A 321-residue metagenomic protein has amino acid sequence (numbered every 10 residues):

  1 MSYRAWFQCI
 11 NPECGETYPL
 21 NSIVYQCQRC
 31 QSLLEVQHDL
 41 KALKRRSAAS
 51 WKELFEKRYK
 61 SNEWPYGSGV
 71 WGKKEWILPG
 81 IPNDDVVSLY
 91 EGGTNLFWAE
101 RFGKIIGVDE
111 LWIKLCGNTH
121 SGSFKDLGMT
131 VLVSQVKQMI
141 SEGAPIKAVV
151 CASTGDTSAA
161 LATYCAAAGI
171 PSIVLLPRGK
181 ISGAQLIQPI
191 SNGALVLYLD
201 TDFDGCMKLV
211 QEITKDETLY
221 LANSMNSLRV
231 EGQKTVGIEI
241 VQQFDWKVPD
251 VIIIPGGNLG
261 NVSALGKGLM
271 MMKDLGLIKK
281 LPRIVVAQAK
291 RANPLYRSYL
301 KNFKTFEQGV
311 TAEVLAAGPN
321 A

Functional and structural regions predicted by a protein language model:
M1-A321: PLP-dependent amino-acid enzyme catalytic core
